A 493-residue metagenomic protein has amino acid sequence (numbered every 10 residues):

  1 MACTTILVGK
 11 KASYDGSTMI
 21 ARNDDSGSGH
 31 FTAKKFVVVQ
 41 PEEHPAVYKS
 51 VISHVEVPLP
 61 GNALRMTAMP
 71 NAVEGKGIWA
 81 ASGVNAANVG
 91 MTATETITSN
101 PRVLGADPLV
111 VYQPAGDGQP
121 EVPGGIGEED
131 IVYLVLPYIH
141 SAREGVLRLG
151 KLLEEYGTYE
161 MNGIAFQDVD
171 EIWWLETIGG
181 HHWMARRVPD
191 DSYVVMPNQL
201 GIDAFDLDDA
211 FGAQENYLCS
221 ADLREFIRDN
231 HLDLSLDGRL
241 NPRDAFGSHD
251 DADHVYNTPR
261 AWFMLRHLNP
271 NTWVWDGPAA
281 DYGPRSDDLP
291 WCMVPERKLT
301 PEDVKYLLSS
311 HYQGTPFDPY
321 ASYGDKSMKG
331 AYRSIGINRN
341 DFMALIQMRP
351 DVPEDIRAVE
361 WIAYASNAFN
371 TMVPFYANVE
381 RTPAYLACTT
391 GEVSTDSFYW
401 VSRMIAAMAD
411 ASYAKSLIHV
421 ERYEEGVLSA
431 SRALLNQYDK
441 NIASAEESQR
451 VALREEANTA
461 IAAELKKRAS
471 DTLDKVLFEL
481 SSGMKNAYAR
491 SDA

Functional and structural regions predicted by a protein language model:
A2-E128, R148-A280: A contiguous strand-loop segment
P60-R65, V146, S322-G330: Short Pro/Gly-enriched beta-strand edge/turn motifs at strand-loop
V132-Y138: Short, well-ordered beta-strand elements within core beta-sheets of diverse protein domains
Y138-E144: Short, charged, surface-exposed loops that flank catalytic or proteolytic processing sites
E225-D351: Glycine-rich, aromatic-lined ligand/substrate-binding cores of catalytic and carbohydrate-binding domains
Q313, F317-S444: Substrate-recognition/cap regions that form aromatic- and gly/pro-loop-enriched pockets for small-molecule ligands
G426-A493: Histidine-centered catalytic/metal-binding microenvironments
